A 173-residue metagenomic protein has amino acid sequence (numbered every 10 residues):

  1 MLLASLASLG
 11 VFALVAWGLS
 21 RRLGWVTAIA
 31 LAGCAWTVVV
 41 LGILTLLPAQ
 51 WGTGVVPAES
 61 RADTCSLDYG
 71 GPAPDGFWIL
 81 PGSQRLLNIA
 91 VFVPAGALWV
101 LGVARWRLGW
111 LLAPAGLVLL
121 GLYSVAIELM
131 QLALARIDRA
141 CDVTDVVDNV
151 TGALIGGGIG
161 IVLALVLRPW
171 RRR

Functional and structural regions predicted by a protein language model:
M1-D138, G158-R173: Bulky hydrophobic segments
I137-D148: Non-cytosolic membrane-interface motifs at loop->transmembrane helix junctions
